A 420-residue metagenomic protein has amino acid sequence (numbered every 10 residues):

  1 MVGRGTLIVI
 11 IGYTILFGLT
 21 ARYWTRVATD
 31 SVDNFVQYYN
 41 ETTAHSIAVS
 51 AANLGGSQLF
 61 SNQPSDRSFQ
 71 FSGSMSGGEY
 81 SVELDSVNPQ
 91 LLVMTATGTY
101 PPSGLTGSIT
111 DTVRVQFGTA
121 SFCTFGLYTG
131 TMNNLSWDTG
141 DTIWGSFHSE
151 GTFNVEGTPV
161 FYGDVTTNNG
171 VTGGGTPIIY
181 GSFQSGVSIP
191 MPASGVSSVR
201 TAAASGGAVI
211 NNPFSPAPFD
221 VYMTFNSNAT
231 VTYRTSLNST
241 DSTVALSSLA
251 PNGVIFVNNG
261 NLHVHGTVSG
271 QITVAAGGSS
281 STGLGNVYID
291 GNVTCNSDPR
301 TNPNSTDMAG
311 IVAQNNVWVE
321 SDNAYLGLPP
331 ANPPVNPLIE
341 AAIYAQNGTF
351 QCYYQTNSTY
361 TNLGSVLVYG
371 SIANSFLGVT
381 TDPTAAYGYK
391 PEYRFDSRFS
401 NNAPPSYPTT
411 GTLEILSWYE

Functional and structural regions predicted by a protein language model:
V2-G151, Y419-E420: Beta-strand/loop motifs with alternating small/hydrophobic and polar/acidic residues, enriched in the first structured
L16, F161-G175, S185-S194, N292-D307 (+2 more regions): Sequence/structural signature of small/polar-enriched beta-strand/turn repeats that build beta-strand-rich repeat
N88-V93, T99-A208, L249-A250, V254-F256 (+2 more regions): Short, ordered "entry" segments at domain starts
F183-G260, H265-T267, G278: Aspartyl protease catalytic domain
S247-E320: Long, well-ordered mid-to-C-terminal structural blocks that present hydrophobic/aromatic surfaces
N302-Y369, A373-A386: Extended C-terminal subregions enriched in glycine
E392-E420: Protruding loop/beta-arch "assembly-hinge" segments enriched in small, turn-prone residues
